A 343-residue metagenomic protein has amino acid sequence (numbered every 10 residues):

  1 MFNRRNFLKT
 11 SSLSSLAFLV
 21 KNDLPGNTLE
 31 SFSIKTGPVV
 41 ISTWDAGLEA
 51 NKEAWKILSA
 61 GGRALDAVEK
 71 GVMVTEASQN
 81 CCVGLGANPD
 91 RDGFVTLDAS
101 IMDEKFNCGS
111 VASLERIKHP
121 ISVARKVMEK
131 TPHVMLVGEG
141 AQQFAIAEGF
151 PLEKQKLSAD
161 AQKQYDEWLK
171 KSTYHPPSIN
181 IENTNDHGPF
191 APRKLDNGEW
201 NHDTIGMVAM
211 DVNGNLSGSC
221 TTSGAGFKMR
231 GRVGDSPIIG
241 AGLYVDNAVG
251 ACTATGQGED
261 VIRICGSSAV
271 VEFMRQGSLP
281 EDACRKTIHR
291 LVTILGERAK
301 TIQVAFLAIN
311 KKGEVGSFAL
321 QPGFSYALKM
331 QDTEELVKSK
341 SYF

Functional and structural regions predicted by a protein language model:
F2, K9-S12, L16, T28-F343: Alpha/propeptide regions of enzymes that mature by internal proteolysis
K21-D23: C-terminal segment of classical bacterial N-terminal signal peptides
